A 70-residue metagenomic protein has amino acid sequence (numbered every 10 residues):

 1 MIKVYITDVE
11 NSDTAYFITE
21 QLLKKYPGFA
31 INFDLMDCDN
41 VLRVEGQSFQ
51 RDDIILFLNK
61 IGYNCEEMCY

Functional and structural regions predicted by a protein language model:
M1-E10: Short glycine-/aliphatic-rich beta-strand segments at the starts of folded cytosolic domains
V9-Y26: Short amphipathic alpha-helix segments
D13, D52-D53: Residues that form or flank phosphate/diphosphate-binding pockets in enzymes that use nucleotide phosphates
Y26-P27, L58-E66: A common structural junction motif
N32-F33, G62-Y70: Conserved short beta-strand edge segments in small beta-sheet-based binding/regulatory domains
L35-D39: Short Gly/Ser/Thr- and Asp/Glu-enriched loop/turn motifs at secondary-structure junctions
L42: Residue-level signal for inorganic ion chemistry
G46-R51: Helix N-cap motif at beta-to-alpha junctions
